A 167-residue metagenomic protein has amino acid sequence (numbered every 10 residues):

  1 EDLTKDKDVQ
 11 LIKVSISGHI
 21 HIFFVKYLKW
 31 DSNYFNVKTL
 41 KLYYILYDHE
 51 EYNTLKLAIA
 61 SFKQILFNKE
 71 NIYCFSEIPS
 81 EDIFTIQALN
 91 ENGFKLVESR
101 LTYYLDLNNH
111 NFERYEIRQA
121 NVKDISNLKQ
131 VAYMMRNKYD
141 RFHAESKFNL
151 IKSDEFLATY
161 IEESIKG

Functional and structural regions predicted by a protein language model:
E1-D2, V131-E145, S164: Helix-loop element at the rim of GNAT/NAT acetyltransferase active sites that forms part of the acceptor-substrate
E1-I12, F148-G167: Active-site rim helix/loop that mediates acceptor-substrate recognition in acyltransferases
E1-Q64, E81-D82: N-terminal charged segments
I22-V25, N33-F35, H49, S76 (+4 more regions): Catalytic cores of nucleotide-enabled group-transfer and carboxylate-activating enzymes in metabolic and assembly-line
Y47-K123: Acyl-donor-binding surface of acyltransferase catalytic domains
E116-D140: A short beta-loop-alpha structural element at the N-terminal edge of CoA-dependent acyl/N-acetyltransferase catalytic
Q119-D124, S146-S153: Short, well-structured alpha-helical patches and their helix-loop capping segments that border functional surfaces
